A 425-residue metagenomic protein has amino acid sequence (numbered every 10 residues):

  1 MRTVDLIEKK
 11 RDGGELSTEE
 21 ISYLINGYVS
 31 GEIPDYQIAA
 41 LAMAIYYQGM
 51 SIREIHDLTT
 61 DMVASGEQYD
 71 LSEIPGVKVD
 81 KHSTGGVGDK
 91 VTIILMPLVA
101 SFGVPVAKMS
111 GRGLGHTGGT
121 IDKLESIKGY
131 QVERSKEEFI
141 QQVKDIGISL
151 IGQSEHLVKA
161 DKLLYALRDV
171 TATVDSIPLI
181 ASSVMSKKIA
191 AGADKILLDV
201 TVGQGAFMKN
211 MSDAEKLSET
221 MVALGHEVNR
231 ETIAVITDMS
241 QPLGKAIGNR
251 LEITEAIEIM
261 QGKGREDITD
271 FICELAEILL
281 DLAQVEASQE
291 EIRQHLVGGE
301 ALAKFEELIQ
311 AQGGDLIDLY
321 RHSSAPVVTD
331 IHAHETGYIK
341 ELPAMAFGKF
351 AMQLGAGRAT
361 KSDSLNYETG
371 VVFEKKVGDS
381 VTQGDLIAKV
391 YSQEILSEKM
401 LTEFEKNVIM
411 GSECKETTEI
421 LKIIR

Functional and structural regions predicted by a protein language model:
M1-G88, I127, E307-A311, R425: Acidic, glycine/proline-rich low-complexity segments that act as flexible tails and inter-domain linkers
D5, K10, E15-S17, Y28 (+6 more regions): Well-ordered secondary-structure scaffolds
Y47-Q48, I93-P105, K187-G192, E227-V228 (+1 more regions): Alpha-helix C-terminal capping segments
D61-S83, K136-A166: Self-splicing inteins and homing endonuclease
V77-A100, V104-H116: Glycine/serine-rich anion-binding loops at beta->alpha junctions that coordinate negatively charged ligand groups
M109, V143, I151-Q153, D199-G203 (+1 more regions): Short beta-strand segments
K123-S149, E219-G225, N229: A glycine-rich helix N-cap at a beta->alpha junction
K144-K195: Phosphate/diphosphate-binding glycine-rich loops and adjacent basic-rich segments that engage nucleotide
